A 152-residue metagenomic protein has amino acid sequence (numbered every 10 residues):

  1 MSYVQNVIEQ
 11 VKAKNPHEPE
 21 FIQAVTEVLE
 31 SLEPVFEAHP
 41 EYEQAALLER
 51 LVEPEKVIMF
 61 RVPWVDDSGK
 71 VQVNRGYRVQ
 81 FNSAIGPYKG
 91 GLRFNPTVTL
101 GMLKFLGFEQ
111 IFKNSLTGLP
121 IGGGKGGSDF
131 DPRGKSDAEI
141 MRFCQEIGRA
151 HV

Functional and structural regions predicted by a protein language model:
M1-R149: N-terminal ligand-binding/catalytic initiation module
